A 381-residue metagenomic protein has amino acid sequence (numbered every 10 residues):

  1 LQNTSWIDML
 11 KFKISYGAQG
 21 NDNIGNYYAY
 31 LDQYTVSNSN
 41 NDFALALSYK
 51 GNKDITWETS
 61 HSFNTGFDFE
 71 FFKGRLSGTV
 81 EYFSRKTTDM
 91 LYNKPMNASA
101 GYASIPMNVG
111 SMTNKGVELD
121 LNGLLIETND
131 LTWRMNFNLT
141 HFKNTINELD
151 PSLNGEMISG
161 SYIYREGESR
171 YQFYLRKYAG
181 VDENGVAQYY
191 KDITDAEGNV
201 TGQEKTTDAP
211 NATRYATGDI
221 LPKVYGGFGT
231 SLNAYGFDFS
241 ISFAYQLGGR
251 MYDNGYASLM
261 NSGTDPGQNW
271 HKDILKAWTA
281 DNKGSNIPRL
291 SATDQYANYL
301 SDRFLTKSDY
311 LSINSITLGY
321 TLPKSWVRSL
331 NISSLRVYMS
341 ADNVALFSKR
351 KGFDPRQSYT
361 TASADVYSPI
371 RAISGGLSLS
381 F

Functional and structural regions predicted by a protein language model:
L1-E168, Y235, L300, L305-F381: Extracellular/periplasmic, surface-exposed regions of secreted and cell-surface proteins
G66, P210-T213, Y225-G227: Short, hydrophobic/aromatic alpha-helical segments in well-folded domains
T87-T88, E197-N199, G248-R250, P355-Q357: A short local loop/turn or secondary-structure capping micro-motif enriched for an aromatic residue
N97-G101, I158-I163, L175, A212-T213 (+1 more regions): Surface-exposed, low-complexity loop segments enriched in small/polar and acidic residues
M107, L124-I220, M260: Conserved small-residue
G110-M112, E166-Q172, P266-D273: Short, surface-exposed secondary-structure junctions/capping segments
D219-D253: Glycine-rich, aromatic-lined ligand/substrate-binding cores of catalytic and carbohydrate-binding domains
Q246-V337: Extracytoplasmic gating/loop element in the C-terminal half of outer-membrane beta-barrel translocons and assembly
